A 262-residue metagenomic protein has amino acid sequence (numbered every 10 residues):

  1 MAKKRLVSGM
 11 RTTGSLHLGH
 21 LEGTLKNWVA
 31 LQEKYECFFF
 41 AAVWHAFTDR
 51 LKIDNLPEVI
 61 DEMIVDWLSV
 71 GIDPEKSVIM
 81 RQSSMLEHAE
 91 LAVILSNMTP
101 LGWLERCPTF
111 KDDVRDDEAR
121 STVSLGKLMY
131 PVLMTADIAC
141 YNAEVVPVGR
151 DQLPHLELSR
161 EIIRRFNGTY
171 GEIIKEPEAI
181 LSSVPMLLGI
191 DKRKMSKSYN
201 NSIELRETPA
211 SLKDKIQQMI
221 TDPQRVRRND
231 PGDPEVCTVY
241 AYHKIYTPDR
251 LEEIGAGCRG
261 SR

Functional and structural regions predicted by a protein language model:
A2-A136: N-terminal Rossmann-like or analogous alpha/beta NTP/dinucleotide-binding catalytic cores that position adenine
H20, P154, R160-R262: Conserved nucleotide- and phosphate/pyrophosphate-binding catalytic cores in adenylate/nucleotidyl-handling enzymes
F47-T48, C140-E144, K194-M195: Active-site-proximal beta-alpha loop/turn segments in soluble metabolic enzymes
W67, L95, D151, K192 (+1 more regions): Divalent metal-coordination and catalytic microenvironments
S77-I79, N142, I174-I180: A short coil-to-beta-strand element that immediately follows conserved catalytic motifs
L101-E105, C140-P147, T247-G255: Short helix-capping/linker segments at secondary-structure and domain boundaries
P108-D112, D116-F166, L188: Internal, conserved structured core segments that host functional sites
